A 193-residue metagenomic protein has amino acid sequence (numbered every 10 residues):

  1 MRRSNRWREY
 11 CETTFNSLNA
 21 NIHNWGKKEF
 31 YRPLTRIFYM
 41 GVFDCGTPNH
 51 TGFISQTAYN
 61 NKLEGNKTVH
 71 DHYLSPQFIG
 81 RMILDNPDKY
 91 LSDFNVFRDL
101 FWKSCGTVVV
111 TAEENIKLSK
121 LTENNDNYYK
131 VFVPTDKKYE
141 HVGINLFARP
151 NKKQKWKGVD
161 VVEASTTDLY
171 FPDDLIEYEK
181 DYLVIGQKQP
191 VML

Functional and structural regions predicted by a protein language model:
M1-G65, K120-N124, V133-F147, K152-V191: Nuclease and nuclease-like effector domains acting on nucleic acids or nucleotide cofactors
A20, R81-K89, E114, K152 (+1 more regions): Generic detector of ordered, mature protein regions
K62-W102: Histidine-centered nuclease catalytic patch
V69, V108-A112, F147-A148: A structural signal for short, well-ordered beta-strand segments and their strand-loop junctions that often border
L84-Y90, T122-V131: "Short basic amphipathic alpha-helical interaction patches in structured regions
L100-N127: Short Cys/His-centered divalent metal-binding micro-motifs
